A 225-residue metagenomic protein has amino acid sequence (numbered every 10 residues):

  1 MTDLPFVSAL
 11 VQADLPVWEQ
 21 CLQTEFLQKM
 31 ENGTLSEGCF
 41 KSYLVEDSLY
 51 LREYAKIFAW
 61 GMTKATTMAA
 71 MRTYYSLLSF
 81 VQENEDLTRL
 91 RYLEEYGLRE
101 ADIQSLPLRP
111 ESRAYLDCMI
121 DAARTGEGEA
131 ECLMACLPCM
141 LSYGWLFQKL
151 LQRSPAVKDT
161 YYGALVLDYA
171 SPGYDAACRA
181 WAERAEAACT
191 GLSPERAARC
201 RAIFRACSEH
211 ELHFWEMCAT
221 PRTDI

Functional and structural regions predicted by a protein language model:
M1-S8, Q12, T223-I225: Basic/polar N-terminal segments that are highly enriched at the extreme N-terminus, encompassing both cleavable
T2-F6, Y115-D121, E216, T220: Hydrophobic alpha-helical segments
V11-L35, Y54, A182-G191: Short alpha-helical hairpin
L15-Q20, T34-K64, N84, M134-G144 (+1 more regions): Alpha-helical bundle segments that constitute or directly flank the non-heme di-iron/ferroxidase center
G61-A65, Y96, A122-G126, L150-S154 (+4 more regions): Secondary-structure edge/capping motif, primarily at the C-terminal ends of alpha-helices and the immediately following
A69-A176, R205, E209: Active-site-proximal alpha-helical scaffolds that flank and shape metal-associated catalytic sites
G173-R205: Long amphipathic all-alpha helical oligomerization modules
R199-I225: Acidic, carboxylate-rich catalytic segments that either coordinate divalent cations
